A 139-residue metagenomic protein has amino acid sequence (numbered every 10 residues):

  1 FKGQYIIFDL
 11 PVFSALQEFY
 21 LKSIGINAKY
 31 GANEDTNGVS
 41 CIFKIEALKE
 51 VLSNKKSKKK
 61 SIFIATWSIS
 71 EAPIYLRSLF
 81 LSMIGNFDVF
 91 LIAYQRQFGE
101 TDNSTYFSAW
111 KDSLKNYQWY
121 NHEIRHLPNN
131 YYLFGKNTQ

Functional and structural regions predicted by a protein language model:
F1-Y5: Conserved S-adenosyl-L-methionine
L10-F13: Conserved SAM/SAH-binding beta-strand->alpha-helix loop
Q17: Carboxylate/His-rich catalytic cores and anion/metal-binding grooves
Y20-K56: S-adenosyl-L-methionine
L52-K56, S104-Q139: Rossmann-like AdoMet/SAM-dependent catalytic core
S61-Y75: A short SAM/SAH-binding and catalytic strip from SAM-dependent methyltransferases
L76-M83: A short acidic, amphipathic alpha-helical/loop segment
N86-G99: Conserved beta-strand signature within the Rossmann-like core of class I S-adenosyl-L-methionine
